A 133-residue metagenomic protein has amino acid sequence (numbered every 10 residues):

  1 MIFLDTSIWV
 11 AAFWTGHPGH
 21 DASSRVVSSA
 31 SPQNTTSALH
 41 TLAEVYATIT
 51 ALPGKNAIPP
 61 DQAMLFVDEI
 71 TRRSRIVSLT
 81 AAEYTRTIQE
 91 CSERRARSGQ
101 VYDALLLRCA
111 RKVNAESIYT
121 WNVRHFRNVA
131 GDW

Functional and structural regions predicted by a protein language model:
M1-S37, L52-L65, N128: Short, well-structured N-terminal submotif of metal-dependent ribonuclease cores
S7-I8, H40, L105, R124: Alpha-helix/helix-capping structural signal
H20-S23, L42, A63, V67 (+2 more regions): A general structural signal for well-ordered alpha-helical segments in protein cores
S37-L42, Y119-T120: Short beta-strand segments at enzyme active-site cores
R75-V123: Active-site neighborhoods of divalent-metal-dependent phosphate/nucleic-acid chemistry enzymes
R124-D132: Short loop/helix-cap segments at secondary-structure boundaries that form the rim of catalytic
